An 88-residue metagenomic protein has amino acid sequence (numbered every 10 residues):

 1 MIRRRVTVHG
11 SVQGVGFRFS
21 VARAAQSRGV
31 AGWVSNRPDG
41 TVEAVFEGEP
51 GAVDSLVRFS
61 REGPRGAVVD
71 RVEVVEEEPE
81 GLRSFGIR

Functional and structural regions predicted by a protein language model:
M1-R88: Intrinsically disordered, low-complexity, mixed-charge
